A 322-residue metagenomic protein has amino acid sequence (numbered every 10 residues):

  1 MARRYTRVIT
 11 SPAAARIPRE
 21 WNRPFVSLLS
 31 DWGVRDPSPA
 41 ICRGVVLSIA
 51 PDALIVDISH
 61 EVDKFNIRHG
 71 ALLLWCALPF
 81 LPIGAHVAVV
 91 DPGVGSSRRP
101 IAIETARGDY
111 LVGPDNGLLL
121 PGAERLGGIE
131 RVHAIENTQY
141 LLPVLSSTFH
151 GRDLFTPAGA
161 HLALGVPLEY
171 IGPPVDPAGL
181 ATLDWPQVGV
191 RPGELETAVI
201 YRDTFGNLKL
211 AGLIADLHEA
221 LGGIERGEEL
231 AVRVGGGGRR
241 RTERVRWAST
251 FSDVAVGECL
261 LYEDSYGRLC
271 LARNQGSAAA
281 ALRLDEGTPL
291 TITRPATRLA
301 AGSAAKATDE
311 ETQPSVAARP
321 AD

Functional and structural regions predicted by a protein language model:
A2-S97: N-terminal glycine-/serine-/threonine-rich phosphate-binding loop
P24-S27, A53-V56, G84-V87, P100-A102 (+8 more regions): Structural motif
P37, I41, A50, F65 (+5 more regions): Conserved active-site and cofactor/substrate-binding residues in soluble primary-metabolism enzymes
I49-I55, H69-G70, F80-V90, G95-D153: Active-site histidine-anchored catalytic micro-motif
L142-E225: Anionic-ligand-binding alpha/beta catalytic cores of soluble enzymes and soluble regulatory domains that recognize
L168-P174, R241-R244, A300-A301: Flexible, glycine/charged-enriched surface loops at secondary-structure junctions
A211-R283: A conserved acidic, glycine/proline-rich C-terminal tail/linker
G267-D322: Generic C-terminus detector
